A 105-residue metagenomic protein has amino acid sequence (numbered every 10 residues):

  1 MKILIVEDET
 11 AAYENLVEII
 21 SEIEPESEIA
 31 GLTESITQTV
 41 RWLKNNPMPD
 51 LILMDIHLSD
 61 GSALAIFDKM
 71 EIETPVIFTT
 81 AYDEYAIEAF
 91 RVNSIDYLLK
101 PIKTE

Functional and structural regions predicted by a protein language model:
M1-I3: Extreme N-terminal starter segment of soluble prokaryotic enzymes
E7: Conserved acidic carboxylate
T10-E14, A86: Charged phosphotransfer/docking patches of two-component systems
E14-V17, L32-L51: Acidic, metal-coordinating helix/loop segments flanking the phosphotransfer/catalytic sites of two-component signaling
I19-I23: Alpha-helical interaction/dimerization surfaces of two-component signaling modules
E24, N45-N46, R91: Alpha-helix termination/capping residues and helix-transition junctions
E24-A30: A generic structural motif
P49-E105: CheY-like receiver
